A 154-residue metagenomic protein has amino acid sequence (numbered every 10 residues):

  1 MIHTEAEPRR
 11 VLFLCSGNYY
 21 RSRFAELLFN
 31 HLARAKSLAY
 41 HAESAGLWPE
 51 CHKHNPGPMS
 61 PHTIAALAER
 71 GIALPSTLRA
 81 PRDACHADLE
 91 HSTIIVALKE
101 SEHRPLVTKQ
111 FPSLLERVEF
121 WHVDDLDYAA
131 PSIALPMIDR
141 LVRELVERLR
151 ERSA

Functional and structural regions predicted by a protein language model:
M1-I2, P112: Flexible gly/pro-rich beta->alpha loop and the following alpha-helix that scaffold active-site loops
I2-H86, S153-A154: Conserved active-site segments centered on acidic
G17-Y19, E100-H103: Short glycine-rich anion-binding loops that position phosphate/pyrophosphate groups of nucleotides and phosphorylated
L38, G57-P61, K99, F111-P112 (+1 more regions): Short, structured coil/loop segments at alpha-helix boundaries
L89: A conserved, positively charged/aromatic
S92: An anion/phosphate-binding loop that grips the pyrophosphate of nucleotide cofactors and donors
S101-A154: Phosphate-binding/catalytic loops
